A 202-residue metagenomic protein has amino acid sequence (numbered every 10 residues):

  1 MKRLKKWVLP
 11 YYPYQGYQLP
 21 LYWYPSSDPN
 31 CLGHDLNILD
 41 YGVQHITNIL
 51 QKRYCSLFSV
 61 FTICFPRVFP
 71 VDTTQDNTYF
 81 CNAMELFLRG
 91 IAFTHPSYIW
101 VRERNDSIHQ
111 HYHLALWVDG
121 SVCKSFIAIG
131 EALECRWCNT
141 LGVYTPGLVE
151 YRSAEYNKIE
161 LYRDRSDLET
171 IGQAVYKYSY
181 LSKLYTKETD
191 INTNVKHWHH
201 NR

Functional and structural regions predicted by a protein language model:
M1-L57, N77, G120-R202: Catalytic "initiation/cleavage/transfer" segments centered on a nucleophilic residue and adjacent nucleic-acid-engaging
S27, F65, H95-P96, H111 (+2 more regions): Generic alpha-helix detector with strongest preference for long hydrophobic helices that associate with membranes
L36-I38, R89, F93, Y112: Amphipathic, alpha-helical segments enriched in basic
H45-R104: Signature for HUH/AEP ssDNA processing cores
F69-V71, S107, V122-K124: Eukaryotic short linear interaction motifs
Y98-S121: Histidine-centered divalent-metal-coordination microenvironment in nucleic-acid enzymes
